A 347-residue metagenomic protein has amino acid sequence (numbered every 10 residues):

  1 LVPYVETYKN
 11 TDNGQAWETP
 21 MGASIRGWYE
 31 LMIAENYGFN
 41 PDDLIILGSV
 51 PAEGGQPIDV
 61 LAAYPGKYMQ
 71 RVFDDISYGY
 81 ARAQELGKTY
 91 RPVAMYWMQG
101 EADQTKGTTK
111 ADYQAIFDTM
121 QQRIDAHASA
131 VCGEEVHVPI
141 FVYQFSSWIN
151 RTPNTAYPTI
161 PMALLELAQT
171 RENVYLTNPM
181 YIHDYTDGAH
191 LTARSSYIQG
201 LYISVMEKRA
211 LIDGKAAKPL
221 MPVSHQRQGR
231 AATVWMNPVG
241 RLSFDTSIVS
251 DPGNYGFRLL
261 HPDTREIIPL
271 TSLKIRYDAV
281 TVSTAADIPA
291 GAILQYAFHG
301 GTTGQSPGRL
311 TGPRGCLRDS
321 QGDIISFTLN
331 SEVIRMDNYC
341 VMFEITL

Functional and structural regions predicted by a protein language model:
L1-L347: Cell-envelope and extracellular/periplasmic
